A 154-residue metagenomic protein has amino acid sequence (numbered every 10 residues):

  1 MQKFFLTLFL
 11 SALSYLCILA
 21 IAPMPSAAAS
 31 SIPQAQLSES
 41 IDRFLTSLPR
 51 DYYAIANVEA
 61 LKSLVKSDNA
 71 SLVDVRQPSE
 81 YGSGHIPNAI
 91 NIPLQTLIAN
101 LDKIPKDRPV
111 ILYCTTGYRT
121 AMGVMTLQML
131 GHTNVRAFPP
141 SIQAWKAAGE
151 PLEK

Functional and structural regions predicted by a protein language model:
Q2-A70, S79-P109, Y118-K154: Rhodanese-like catalytic fold shared by cysteine-dependent sulfurtransferases and DSP/PTP-type phosphatases
L72-D74: Structural scaffold elements adjacent to functional motifs in cytosolic proteins
Y113-C114: Short, surface-exposed ligand- or partner-binding patches at beta-edge/loop junctions that are enriched in aromatics
